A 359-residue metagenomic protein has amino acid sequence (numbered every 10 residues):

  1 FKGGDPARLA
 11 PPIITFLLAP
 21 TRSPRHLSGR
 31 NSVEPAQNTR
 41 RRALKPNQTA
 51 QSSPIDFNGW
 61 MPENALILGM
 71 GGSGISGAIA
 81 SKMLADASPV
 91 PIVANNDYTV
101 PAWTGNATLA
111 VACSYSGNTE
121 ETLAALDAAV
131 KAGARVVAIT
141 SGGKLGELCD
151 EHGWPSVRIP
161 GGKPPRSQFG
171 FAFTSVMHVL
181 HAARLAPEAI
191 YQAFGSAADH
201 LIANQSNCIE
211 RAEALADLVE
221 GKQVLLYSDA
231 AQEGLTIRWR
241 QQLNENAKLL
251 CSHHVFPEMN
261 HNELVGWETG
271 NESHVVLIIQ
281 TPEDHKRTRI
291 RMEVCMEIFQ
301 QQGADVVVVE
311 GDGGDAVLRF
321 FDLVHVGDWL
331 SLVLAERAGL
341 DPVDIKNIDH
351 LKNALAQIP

Functional and structural regions predicted by a protein language model:
F1-L9: Extreme N-terminal basic, low-complexity initiation segments that serve as generic localization/processing leaders
L9, L17-L18: Leucine-biased recognition of intrinsically disordered, low-complexity hydrophobic segments
I13-I14, D56-I202, I279-K286, I290-V307: Glycine-rich phosphate-binding loops that contact phosphosugars or nucleotide phosphates
S23-N38, K45-I55, W60-E63, V179-V275 (+1 more regions): Active-site phosphate/pyrophosphate-binding segments
A94-N96, L249-N260, D305-G314: A generic structural motif
V265, E272-K346: C-terminal active-site/capping subdomain that shapes the small-molecule cofactor and substrate pocket of enzyme
V343-P359: Short, small/acidic-rich helices and loops at N termini and domain boundaries of DNA replication/processing enzymes
